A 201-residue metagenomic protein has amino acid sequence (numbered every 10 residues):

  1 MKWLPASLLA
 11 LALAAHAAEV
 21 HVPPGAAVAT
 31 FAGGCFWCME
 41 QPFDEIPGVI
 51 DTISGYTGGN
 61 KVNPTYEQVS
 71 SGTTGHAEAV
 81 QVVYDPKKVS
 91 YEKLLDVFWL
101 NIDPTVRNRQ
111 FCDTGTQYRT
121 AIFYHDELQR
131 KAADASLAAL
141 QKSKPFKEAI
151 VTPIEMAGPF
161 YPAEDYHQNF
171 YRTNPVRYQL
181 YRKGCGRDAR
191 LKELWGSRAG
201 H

Functional and structural regions predicted by a protein language model:
K2-A14: Bacterial N-terminal signal peptides
H16-H201: Flexible coil/turn and secondary-structure edge motifs
